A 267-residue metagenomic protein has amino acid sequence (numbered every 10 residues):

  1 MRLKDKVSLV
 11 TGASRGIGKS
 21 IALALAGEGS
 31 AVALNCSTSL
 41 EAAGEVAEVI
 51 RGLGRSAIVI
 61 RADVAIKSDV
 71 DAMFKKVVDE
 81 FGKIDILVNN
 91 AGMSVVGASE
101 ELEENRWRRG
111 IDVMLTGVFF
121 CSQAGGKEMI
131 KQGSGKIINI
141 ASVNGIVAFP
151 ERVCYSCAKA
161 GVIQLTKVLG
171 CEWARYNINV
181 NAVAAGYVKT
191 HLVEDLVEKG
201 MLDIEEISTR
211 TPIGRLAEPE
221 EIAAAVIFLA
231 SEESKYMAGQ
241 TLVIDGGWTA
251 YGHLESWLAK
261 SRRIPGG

Functional and structural regions predicted by a protein language model:
V7, S14-G16: Conserved glycine-rich cofactor-binding loop
E28-E45: Conserved glycine-rich Rossmann-like NAD(P)H-binding loop of the short-chain dehydrogenase/reductase
A98-S99, E103-I111, I137, I207: Substrate-binding pocket helix/loop in short-chain dehydrogenase/reductase
S122, A158, T166: Active-site helix of classical SDR
K127, C171-R175, K235: Alpha-helical segment proximal to the catalytic Tyr-Lys
S142: Residue(s) in the substrate-gating loop at a strand-loop-helix junction that position the organic substrate next
V147, I227, A238-G267: Short C-terminal tail/terminal secondary-structure segment of NAD(P)H-dependent dehydrogenase/reductase domains
